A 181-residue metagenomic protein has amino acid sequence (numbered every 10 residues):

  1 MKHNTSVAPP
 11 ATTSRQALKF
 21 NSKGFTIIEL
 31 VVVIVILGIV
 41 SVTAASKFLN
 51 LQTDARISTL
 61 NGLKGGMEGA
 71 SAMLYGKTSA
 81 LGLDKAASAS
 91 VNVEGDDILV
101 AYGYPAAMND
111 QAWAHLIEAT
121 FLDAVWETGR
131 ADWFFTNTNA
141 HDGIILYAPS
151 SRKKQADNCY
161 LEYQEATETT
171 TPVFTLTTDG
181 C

Functional and structural regions predicted by a protein language model:
M1-K23: N-terminal leader/signal peptides at the extreme start of proteins
Q16-V32, G38, L49: Glycine-centered recognition micro-motifs in short, flexible terminal segments and loops
K19, M73-K77, S88: Short alpha-helix boundary/capping motifs
I36, S41-V42, L60, D84-S88: Hydrophobic, well-ordered secondary-structure scaffolds
L37-D54: C-terminal juxtamembrane segment of a hydrophobic transmembrane alpha-helix
A55-L83: Membrane-proximal N-terminal amphipathic helix
L83-C181: Periplasmic/extracellular, small/polar-rich flexible segments of pilin-like filament-forming proteins
